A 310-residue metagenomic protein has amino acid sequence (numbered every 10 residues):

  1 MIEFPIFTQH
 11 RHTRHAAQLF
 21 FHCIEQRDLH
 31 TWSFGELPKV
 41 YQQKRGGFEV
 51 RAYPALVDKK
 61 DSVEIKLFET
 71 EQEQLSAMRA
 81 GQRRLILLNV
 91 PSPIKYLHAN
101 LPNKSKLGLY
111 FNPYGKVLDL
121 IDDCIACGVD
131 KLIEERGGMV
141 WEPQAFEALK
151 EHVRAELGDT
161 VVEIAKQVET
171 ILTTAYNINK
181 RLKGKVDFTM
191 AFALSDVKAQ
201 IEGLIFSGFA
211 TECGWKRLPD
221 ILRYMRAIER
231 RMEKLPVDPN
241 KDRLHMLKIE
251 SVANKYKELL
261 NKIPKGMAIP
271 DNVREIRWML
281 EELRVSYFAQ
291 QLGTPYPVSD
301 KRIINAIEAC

Functional and structural regions predicted by a protein language model:
M1-C310: A positional "C-terminalness" feature that preferentially activates on distal terminal regions of long, nucleic
